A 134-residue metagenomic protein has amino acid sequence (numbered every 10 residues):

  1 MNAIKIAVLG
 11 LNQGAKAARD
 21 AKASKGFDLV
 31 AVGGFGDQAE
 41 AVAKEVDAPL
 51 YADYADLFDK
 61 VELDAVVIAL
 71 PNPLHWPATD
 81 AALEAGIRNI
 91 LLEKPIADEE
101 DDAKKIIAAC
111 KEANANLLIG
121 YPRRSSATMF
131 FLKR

Functional and structural regions predicted by a protein language model:
M1-E45: N-terminal Rossmann-like dinucleotide-binding module
N2-I4, R88, A115: Nucleotide donor/acceptor-binding cores
V8, I68, I90-L92, L117-G120: Short catalytic-loop micro-motif centered on adjacent basic/acidic residues
L11-A15, P71-L74, I96, R123-S125: Short beta->alpha connector loops
D20, S24, V42-E45, A81-A85 (+3 more regions): Alpha-helical structural signal in soluble globular domains
A48-A109: Beta-loop-alpha module in the N-terminal Rossmann-like domain of NAD(P)-dependent dehydrogenases, especially those
F58, A97-R134: A contiguous active-site-proximal alpha/beta segment in oxidoreductase catalytic domains
